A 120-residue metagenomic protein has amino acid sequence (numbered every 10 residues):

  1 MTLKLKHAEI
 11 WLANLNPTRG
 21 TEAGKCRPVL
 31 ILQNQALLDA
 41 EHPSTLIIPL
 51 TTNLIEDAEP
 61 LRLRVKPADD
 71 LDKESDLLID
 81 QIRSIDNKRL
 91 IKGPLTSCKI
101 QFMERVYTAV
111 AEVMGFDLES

Functional and structural regions predicted by a protein language model:
M1-L3, L54-I55: Short linear motifs in intrinsically disordered
L3, P67-S120: C-terminal terminal-subdomain/extension
N16-G20: Short, charged beta-turn/beta-strand-edge "cap" motif at the junction between a beta-strand and an adjacent loop
E22-C26, L30-P67: Compact nucleic-acid interaction/catalytic patches
